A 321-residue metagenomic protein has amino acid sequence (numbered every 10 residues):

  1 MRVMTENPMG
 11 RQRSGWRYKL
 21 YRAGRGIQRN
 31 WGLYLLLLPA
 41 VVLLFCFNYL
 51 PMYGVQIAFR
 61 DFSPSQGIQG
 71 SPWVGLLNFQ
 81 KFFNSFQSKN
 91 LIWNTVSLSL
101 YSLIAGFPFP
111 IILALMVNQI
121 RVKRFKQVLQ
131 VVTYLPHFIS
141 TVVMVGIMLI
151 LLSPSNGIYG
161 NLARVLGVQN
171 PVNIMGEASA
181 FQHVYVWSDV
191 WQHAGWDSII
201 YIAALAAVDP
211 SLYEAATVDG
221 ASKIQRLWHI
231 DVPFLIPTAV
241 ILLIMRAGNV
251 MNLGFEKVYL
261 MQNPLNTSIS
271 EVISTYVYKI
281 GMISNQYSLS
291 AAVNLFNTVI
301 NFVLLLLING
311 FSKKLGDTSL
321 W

Functional and structural regions predicted by a protein language model:
M1-G26: Short, Lys/Arg-rich, polar N-terminal cytosolic tail immediately upstream of the first transmembrane signal-anchor
R29-W321: A structural signal for multi-pass alpha-helical bundles of membrane permease subunits that mediate small-molecule
